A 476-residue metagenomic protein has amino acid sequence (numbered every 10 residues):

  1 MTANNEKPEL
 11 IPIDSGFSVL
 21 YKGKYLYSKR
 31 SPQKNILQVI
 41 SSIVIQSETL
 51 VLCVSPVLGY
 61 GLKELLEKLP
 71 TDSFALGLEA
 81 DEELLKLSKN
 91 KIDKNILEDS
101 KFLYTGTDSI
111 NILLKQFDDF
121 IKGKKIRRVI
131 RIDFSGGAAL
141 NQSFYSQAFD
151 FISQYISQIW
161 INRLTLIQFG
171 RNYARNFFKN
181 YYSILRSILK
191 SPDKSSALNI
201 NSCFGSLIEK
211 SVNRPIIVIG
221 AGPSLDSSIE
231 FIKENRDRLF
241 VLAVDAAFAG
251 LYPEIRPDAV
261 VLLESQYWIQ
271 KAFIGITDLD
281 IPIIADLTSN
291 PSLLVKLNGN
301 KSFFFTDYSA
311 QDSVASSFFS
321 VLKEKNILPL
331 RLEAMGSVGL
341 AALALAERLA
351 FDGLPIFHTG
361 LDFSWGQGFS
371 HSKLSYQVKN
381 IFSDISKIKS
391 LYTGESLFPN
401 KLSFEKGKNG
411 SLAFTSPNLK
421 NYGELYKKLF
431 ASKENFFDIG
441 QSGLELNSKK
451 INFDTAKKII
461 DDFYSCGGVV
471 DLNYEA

Functional and structural regions predicted by a protein language model:
M1-I216, P223-F240, Y252-P257, Y267-D280 (+5 more regions): N-terminal donor/sugar-recognition subdomains of glycan-related enzymes, prototypically the membrane-proximal stem
G61, L65, A75-G77, V244-D245 (+3 more regions): Long, contiguous hydrophobic alpha-helical segments, chiefly transmembrane helices and signal peptides
P215-L225, A310-S317: Short, composition-biased local secondary-structure segments
L239, A243-D245, P253-L297, F305-A310 (+1 more regions): Catalytic or ion-translocation cores adjacent to nucleophile or general acid/base/metal-coordination motifs in diverse
S292-F357, L361-F363: Active-site/ligand-binding-proximal alpha/beta "capping" segment
N300-I327, S383-S411: Active-site gating loop/helix substructures
R348, G368-D384, S403-L412, S416-P417: Acidic, contiguous segments within the catalytic cores of piggyBac-derived transposases
